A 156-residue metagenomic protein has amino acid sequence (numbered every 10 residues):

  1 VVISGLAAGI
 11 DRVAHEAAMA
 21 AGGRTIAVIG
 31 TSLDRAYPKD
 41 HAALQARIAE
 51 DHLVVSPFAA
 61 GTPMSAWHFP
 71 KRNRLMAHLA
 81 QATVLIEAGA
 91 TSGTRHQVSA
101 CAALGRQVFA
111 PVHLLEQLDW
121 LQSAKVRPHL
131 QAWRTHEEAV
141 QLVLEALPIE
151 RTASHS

Functional and structural regions predicted by a protein language model:
V1-S156: Glycine-biased, small-residue-rich flexible motifs in mid-sequence functional cores and linkers
